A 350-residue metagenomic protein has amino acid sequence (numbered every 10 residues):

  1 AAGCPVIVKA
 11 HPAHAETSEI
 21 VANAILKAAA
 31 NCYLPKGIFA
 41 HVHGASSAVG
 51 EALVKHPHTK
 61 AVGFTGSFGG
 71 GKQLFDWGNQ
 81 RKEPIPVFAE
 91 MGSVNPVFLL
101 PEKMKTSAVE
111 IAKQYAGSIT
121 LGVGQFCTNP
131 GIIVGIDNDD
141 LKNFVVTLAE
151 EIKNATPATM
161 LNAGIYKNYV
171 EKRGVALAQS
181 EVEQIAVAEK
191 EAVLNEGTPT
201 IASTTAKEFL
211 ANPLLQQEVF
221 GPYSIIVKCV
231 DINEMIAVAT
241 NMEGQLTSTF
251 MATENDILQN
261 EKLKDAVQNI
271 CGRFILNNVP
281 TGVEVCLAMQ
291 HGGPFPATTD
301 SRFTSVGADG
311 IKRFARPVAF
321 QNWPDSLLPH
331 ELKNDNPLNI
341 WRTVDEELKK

Functional and structural regions predicted by a protein language model:
A1-G117, V134, N138-K142, K349: Rossmann-like NAD(P) dinucleotide-binding subdomain of oxidoreductase/dehydrogenase enzymes
A2-T17, I38, I85-P101, I119-L148 (+4 more regions): Short loop-to-beta-strand entry elements in the cores of soluble alpha/beta enzymes
A13, S46-A48, T59, S67-G69 (+12 more regions): Short, glycine-/Ser/Thr-/acidic-enriched flexible segments
A22-A29, Y33, P57, A61 (+10 more regions): Structural signal for hydrophobic packing residues in well-ordered secondary-structure cores of soluble enzyme domains
L53-H58, P101-K105, R173, T198-T200 (+2 more regions): Short, surface-exposed amphipathic charged segments that create phosphate/polyanion-binding patches used for binding
G135-L246: NAD(P)-dependent aldehyde/semialdehyde dehydrogenase
L194, I232-L328: C-terminal core of ALDH-fold dehydrogenases
P317-K350: Structural signal for terminal/edge beta-strands and the immediately following C-terminal loop/tail that closes
